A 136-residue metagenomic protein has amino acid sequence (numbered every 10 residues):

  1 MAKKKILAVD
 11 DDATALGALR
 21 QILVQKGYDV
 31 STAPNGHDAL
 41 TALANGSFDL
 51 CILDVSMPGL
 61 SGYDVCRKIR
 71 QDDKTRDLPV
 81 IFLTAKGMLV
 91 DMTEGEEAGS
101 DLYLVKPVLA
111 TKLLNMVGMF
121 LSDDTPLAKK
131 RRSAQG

Functional and structural regions predicted by a protein language model:
D10, D54, T84: Active-site residues of response regulator receiver
L16, P58, R76, M88: The feature encodes the CheY-like receiver
G17-Q25: Charged docking surfaces used in two-component/phosphorelay signaling
G27-P34, A42: Short hydrophobic/Thr-rich beta-strand motif most characteristic of the beta2 strand and flanking loop of CheY-like
S47-I52, M57: Active-site beta3 strand of CheY-like receiver
V108-V117: C-terminal output helix
